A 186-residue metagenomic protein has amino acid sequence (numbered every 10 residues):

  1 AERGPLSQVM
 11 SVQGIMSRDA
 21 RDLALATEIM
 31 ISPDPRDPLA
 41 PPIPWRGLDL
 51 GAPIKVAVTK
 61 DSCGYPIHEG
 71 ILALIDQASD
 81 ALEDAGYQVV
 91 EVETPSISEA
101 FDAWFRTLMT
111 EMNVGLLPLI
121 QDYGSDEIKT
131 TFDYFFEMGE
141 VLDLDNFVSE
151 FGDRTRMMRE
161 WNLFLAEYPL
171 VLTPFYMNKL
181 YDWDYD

Functional and structural regions predicted by a protein language model:
A1-D76: A short helix-breaking turn/cap at a secondary-structure junction
P38-L39, E93, Y176: Short loop/turn and capping residues at structural boundaries
L50-K60, T107-N162, F175-K179, W183: Short helix-loop capping/hinge segments that flank enzyme active sites or metal/cofactor-binding pockets
G64, I97, K179: Surface-exposed, flexible loop/turn segments at secondary-structure boundaries
H68-E69, Y181-D186: Glycine/threonine-rich flexible loop motifs
E69-E93, L116-S125, F147-Y168: Acyltransferase
Y87-W104, F136-E137: Short connector loops at secondary-structure junctions
